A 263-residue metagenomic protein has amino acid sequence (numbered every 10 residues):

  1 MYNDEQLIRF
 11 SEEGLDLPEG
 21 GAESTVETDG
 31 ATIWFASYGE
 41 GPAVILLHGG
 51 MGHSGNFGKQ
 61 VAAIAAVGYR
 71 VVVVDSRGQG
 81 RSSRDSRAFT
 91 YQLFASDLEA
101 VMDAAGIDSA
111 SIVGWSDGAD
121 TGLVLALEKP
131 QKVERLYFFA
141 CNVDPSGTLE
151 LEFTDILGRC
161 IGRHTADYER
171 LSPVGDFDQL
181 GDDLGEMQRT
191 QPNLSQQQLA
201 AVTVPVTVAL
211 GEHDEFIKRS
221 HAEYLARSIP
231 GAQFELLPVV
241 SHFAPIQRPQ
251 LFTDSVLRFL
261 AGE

Functional and structural regions predicted by a protein language model:
M1-V44, Y69, A261-E263: Alpha/beta-hydrolase fold catalytic core
Q6, A31-R81: Conserved HGGG/HGGXW glycine-rich cap/lid loop of the alpha/beta-hydrolase fold
A66, V73-V113: Active-site loop/oxyanion-hole signature of alpha/beta-hydrolase fold enzymes
D120-E128, E134-T165: Flexible "cap/lid" loop of the alpha/beta hydrolase fold
D182-Q198: Active-site nucleophile elbow and catalytic-triad environment of alpha/beta-hydrolase enzymes
V202, V208-L210: Short beta-strand/loop motif that positions the catalytic acidic residue of the alpha/beta-hydrolase fold
H213-I217, H242: Acidic catalytic loop of the alpha/beta-hydrolase fold
P238-E263: Catalytic active-site module of serine/aspartate enzymes centered on a nucleophile-bearing elbow/loop
